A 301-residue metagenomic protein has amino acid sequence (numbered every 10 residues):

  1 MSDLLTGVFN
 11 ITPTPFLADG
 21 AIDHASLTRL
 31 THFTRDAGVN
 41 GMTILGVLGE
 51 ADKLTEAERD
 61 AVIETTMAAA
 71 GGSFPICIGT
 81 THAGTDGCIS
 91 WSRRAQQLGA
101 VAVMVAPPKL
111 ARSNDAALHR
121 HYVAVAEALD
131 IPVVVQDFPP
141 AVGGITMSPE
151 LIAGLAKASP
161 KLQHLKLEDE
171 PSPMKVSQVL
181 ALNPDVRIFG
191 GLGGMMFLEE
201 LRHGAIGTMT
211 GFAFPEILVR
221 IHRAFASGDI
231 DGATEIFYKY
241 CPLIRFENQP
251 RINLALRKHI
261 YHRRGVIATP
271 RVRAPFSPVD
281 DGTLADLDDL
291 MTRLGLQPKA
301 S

Functional and structural regions predicted by a protein language model:
S2-T146, Y261: Active-site beta->alpha loop and helix N-cap motifs at the rims of alpha/beta catalytic domains
F9-T14, A37, L201-A205, A213-S301: C-terminal alpha-helical cap/extension of soluble enzyme domains
A21, K53, A57, R112 (+4 more regions): Charge-dense, low-complexity intrinsically disordered segments
D23-S26, L30, E58, V62 (+12 more regions): General structural feature for long, well-ordered alpha-helical segments within catalytic domains of soluble enzymes
F74-P75, V133, Q163, R187 (+1 more regions): Secondary-structure boundary/capping signal
A128, P139-Q249: Catalytic alpha/beta core domains of metabolic enzymes, predominantly
